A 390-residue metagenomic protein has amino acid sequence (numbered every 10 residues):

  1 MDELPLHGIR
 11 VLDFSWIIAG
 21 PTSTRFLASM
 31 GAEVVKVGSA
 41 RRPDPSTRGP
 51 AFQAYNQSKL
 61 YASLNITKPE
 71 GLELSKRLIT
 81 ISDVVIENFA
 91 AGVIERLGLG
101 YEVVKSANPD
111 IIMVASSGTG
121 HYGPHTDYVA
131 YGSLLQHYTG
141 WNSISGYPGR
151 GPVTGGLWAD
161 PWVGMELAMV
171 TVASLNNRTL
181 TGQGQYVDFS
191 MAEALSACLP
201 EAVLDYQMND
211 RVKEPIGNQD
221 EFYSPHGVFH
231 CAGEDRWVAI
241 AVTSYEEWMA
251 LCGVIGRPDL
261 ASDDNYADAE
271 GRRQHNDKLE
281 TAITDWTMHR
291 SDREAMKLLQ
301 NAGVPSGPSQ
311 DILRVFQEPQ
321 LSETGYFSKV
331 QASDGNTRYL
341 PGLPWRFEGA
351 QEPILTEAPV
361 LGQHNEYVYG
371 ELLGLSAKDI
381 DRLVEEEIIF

Functional and structural regions predicted by a protein language model:
M1-R10, E214, H230-A232, R314-F390: Terminal low-complexity tails and localization/encapsulation signals of metabolic enzymes
M1-V170, S174-Q183, V360, E366-F390: N-terminal helix-loop segment corresponding to the beta1-alpha1 unit of nucleotide/adenylate-binding folds
V34, Q300-R314, L375-I380: Short, well-structured beta-strand/strand-turn elements
H121, G149-G156, T179-L195, E214-E221 (+2 more regions): Conserved Rossmann-fold dehydrogenase catalytic segment
G149-W158, C231-R236, A350: Flexible glycine/proline-enriched surface loops and loop-helix/loop-strand junctions
L157-V172, M191-L199, T243, E247: Mid-domain beta-loop-alpha active-site segment that forms a flexible, acidic cofactor/metal-binding surface
G164-G184, A197, E201-N209, C252-P258: Oxidoreductase and adenylate-handling cofactor-binding alpha/beta cores
P225-A302, S306: Aromatic-enriched alpha-helical interface/lid elements that frame and gate functional surfaces
